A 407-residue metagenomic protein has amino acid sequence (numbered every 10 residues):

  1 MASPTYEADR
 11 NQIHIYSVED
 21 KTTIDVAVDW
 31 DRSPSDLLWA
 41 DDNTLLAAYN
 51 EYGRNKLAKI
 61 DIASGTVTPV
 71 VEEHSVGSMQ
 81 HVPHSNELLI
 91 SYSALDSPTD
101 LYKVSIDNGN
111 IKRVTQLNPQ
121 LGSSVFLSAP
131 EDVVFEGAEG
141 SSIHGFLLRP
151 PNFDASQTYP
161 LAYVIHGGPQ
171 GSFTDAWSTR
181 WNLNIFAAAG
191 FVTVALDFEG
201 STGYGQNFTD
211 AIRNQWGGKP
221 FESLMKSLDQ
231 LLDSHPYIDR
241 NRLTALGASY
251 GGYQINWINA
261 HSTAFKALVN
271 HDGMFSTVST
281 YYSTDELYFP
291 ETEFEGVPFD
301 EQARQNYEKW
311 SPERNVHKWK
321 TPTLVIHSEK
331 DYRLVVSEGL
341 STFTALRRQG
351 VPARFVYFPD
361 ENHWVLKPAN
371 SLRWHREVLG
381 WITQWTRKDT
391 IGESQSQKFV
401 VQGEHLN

Functional and structural regions predicted by a protein language model:
M1-H14, D25-S35, A48-A58, E73-H74 (+2 more regions): A flexible loop/linker signature enriched in serine peptidases of the S9 family
S17-K21, D61-G65, I106-G109: Short loop/turn segments that connect beta-strands within beta-propeller blades
P34-L38, G77-Q80: Repeated scaffold domains used in trafficking and secretory/extracellular systems, primarily beta-propellers
D42-N43, N86: Short coil/turn segments that connect the beta-strands within blades of beta-propeller domains
A48, V67-D154, T174, W181 (+3 more regions): Non-catalytic accessory segments flanking enzyme active sites
R149, Q157-G167: Short beta-strand element of the alpha/beta-hydrolase
T158, P169-L183, F198, S337-E338: The serine-hydrolase catalytic nucleophile loop
A188, A195-N407: Active-site-proximal cap/loop segments of hydrolase catalytic domains
